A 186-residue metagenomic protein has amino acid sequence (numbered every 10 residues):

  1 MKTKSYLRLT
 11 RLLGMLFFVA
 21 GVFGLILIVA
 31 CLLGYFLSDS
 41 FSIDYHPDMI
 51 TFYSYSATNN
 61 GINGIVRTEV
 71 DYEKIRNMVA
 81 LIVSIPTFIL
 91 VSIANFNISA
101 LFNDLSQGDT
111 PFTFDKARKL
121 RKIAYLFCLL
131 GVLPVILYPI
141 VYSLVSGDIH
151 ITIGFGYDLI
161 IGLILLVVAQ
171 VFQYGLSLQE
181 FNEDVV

Functional and structural regions predicted by a protein language model:
M1-G14, I65, F102, S106-D109 (+1 more regions): Membrane-interface extramembranous regions at the lipid-water interface
K4-L7, G24-V79: Interfacial loop at the N-terminal end of multi-pass membrane proteins
L16-I26, I82, P86-I89, L126-L133: Lipid-exposed faces of alpha-helical membrane segments in multi-pass integral membrane proteins
I26-D39, S92-N95, I136-S143: Transmembrane helix-loop junctions and nearby membrane-interface residues
F36-N59, S84-L90, L120-F127, E180-V186: Alpha-helical transmembrane segments of integral membrane proteins, especially early/N-terminal helices
A57-E73, L105-I123: Short membrane-interface loop/juxtamembrane segments of multi-pass integral membrane proteins
L90-D104: Membrane-water interface of transmembrane alpha-helices
R118-V186: Alpha-helical transmembrane segments of multi-pass integral membrane proteins, characterized by long hydrophobic
